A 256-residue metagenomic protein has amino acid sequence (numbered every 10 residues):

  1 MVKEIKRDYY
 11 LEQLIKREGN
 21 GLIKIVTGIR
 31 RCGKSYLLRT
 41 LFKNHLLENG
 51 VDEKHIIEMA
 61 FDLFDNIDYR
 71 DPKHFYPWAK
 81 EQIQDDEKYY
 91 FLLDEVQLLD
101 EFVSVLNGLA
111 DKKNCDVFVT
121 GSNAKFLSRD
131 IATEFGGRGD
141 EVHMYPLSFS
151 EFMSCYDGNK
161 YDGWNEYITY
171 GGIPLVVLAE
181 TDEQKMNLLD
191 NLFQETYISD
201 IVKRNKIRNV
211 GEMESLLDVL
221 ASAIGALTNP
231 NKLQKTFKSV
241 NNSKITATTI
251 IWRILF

Functional and structural regions predicted by a protein language model:
M1-I15, G19: N-terminal pre-Walker A segment at the start of P-loop NTPase domains
E4, S150-F256: Interdomain hinge/linker elements that couple catalytic modules in large macromolecular machines
V26: Hydrophobic anchor at the beta1->P-loop junction of P-loop NTPases
S35: Walker A/P-loop
I57-E87: Short glycine-rich substrate-engagement loop in P-loop NTPases that contacts/grips substrate
Q84-F102: Conserved P-loop NTPase "ATPase switch" module shared by AAA+ and STAND
D116-S122, H143, F152: Structural recognition of the conserved hydrophobic beta-strand(s) that form the central parallel beta-sheet of P-loop
K125-E141, C155-D157: Short regulatory helix/loop adjacent to the ATP-binding pocket of P-loop NTPases
